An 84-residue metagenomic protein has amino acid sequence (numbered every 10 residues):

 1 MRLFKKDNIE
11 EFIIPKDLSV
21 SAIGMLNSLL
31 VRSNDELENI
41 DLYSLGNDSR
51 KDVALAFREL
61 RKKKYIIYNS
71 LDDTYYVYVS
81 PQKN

Functional and structural regions predicted by a protein language model:
M1-I40: Short recognition helix of helix-turn-helix/winged-helix DNA-binding domains
N8, K83-N84: Long, charge-dense, low-complexity tracts
K16, Q82-K83: Generic low-complexity segments that are intrinsically disordered, proline-rich and/or Lys/Arg-biased
V31-P81: Winged helix-turn-helix DNA-binding recognition segment
